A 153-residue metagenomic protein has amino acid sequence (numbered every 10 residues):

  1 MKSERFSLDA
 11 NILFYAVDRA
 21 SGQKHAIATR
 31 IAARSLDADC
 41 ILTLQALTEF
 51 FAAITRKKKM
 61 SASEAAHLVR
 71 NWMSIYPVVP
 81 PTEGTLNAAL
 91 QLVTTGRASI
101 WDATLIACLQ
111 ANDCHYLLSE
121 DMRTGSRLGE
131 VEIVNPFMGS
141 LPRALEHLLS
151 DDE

Functional and structural regions predicted by a protein language model:
M1-L42, K57-E64, S140-E146, S150-E153: Short, well-structured N-terminal submotif of metal-dependent ribonuclease cores
A10, D102-A103: Conserved glycosyltransferase catalytic-site signature
L44-T48, S74-T95: Acidic catalytic patch
Q45, E49, H67, A88 (+1 more regions): Amphipathic alpha-helical interaction segments
E49-P77: Active-site-proximal, substrate-binding regions of enzyme catalytic domains and RNA-binding/basic surfaces
A103-L145: Acidic, metal-binding active-site segment of PIN/NYN-like and related structure-specific nucleases
